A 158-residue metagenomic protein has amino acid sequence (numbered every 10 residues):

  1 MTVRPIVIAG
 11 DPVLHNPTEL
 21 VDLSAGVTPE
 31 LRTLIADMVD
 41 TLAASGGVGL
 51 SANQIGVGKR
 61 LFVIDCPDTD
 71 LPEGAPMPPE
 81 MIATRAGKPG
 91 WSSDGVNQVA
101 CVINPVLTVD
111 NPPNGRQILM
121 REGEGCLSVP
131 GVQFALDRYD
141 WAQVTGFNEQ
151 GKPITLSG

Functional and structural regions predicted by a protein language model:
M1-G158: Active-site rim/adjacent substrate-binding subdomains
